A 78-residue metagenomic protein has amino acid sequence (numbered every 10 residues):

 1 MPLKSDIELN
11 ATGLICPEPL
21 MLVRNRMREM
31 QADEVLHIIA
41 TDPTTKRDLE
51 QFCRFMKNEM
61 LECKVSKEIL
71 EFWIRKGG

Functional and structural regions predicted by a protein language model:
P2, E29, C63-V65: Sterically constrained small-residue positions within well-ordered secondary structures of folded domains
P2-N10: Right-handed parallel beta-helix/beta-solenoid
K4, D33, K67-I69: A general secondary-structure signal for short beta-strands and their flanking turns/coil in non-transmembrane regions
E8, H37, E71: Short aromatic/hydrophobic contact patches that present stacked aromatics for nucleic-acid/ligand binding
A11, P17-L61: Amphipathic, hydrophobic secondary-structure cores in small proteins
E50-G78: C-terminal structural segments of small proteins and small subunits
